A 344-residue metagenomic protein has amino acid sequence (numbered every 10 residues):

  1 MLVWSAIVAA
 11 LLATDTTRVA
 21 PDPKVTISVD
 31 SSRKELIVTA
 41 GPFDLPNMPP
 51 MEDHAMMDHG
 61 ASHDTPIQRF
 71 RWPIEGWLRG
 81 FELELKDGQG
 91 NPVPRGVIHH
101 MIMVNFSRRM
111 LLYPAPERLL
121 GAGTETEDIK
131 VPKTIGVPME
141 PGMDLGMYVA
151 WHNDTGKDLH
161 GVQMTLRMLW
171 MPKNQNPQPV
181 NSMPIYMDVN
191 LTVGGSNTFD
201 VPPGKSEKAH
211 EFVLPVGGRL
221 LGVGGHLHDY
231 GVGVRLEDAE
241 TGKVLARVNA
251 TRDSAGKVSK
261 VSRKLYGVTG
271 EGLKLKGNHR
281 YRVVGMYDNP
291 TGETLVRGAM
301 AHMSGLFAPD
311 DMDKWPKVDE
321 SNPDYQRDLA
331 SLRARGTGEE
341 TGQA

Functional and structural regions predicted by a protein language model:
L2-D15: Hydrophobic h-region of N-terminal signal peptides that target proteins for export in Gram-negative bacteria
T14-R219, G224-A344: Beta-strand-centric surfaces of beta-sandwich/beta-rich domains
